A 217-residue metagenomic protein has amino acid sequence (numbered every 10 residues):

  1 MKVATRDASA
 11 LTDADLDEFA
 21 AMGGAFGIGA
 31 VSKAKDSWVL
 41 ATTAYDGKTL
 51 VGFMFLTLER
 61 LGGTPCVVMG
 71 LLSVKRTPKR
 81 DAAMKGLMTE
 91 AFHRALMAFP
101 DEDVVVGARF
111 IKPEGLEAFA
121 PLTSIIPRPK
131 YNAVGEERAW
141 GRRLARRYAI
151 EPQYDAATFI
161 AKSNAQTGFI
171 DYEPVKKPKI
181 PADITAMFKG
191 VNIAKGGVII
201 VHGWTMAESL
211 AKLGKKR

Functional and structural regions predicted by a protein language model:
K2-S9, L96-R217: Terminal substrate-recognition subdomain of acyl/acetyltransferases
V3-T77, A95: A conserved beta-strand-loop-helix scaffold within acyl/acetyltransferase catalytic domains
G24-A25, T49-F55, L87-E90, K179-I184: Short amphipathic alpha-helical surface micro-motifs
T43, L50, A83, G168-D171: Functionally constrained cores in energy, signaling, and assembly domains
C66, K79-A83, P100-D101: Short, solvent-exposed secondary-structure capping/transition elements
L72-V74, G86-A91, S124-P129: Short, low-complexity, polar/charged sequence segments that are solvent-exposed and flexible
K79-A95: Conserved acetyl-CoA-binding loop-helix of GNAT-fold acetyltransferases
